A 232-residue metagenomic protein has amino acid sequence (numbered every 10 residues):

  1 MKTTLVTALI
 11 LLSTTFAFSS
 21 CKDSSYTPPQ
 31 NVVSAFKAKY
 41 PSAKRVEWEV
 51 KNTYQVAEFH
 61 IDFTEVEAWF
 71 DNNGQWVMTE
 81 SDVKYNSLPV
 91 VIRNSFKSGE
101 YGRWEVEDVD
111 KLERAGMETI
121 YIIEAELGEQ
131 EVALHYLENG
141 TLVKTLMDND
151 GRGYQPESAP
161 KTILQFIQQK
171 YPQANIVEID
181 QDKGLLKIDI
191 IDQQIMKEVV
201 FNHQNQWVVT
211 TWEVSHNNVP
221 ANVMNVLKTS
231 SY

Functional and structural regions predicted by a protein language model:
M1-Q30, F36: Bacterial Sec-dependent N-terminal signal peptides
S24-Y232: Interaction-mediating elements
